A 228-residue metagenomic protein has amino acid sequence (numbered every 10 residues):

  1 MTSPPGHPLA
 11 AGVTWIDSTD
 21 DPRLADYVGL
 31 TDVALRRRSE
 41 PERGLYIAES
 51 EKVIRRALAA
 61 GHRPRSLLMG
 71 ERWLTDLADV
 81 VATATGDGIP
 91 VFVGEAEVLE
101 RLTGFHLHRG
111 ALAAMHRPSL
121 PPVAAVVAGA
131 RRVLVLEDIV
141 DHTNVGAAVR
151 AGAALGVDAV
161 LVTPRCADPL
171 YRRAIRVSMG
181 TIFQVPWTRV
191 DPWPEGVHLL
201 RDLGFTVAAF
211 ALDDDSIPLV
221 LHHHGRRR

Functional and structural regions predicted by a protein language model:
M1-V80, C166-A167: Boundary-proximal intrinsically disordered activation/regulatory segments immediately upstream of a helical core
E42-L45, R63-S66, D87-P90, A159-V160 (+2 more regions): Short active-site oxyanion
A59, G86, E97, H116-D215: RNA substrate-binding interface of SAM-dependent RNA methyltransferases
W73-T75, A96-E100, H108, P118-P121: A short acidic, glycine/proline-enriched capping/turn motif at secondary-structure boundaries, especially helix N-cap
A82-A111: Glycine/small-residue-rich loop that forms an oxyanion/phosphate-binding "nest" at active or ligand-binding sites
A84-T85, G110-A111, V177-T181, G225-R228: Short, hinge-like loop/turn segments at secondary-structure boundaries
A208-R228: Active-site/ligand-binding-proximal alpha/beta "capping" segment
